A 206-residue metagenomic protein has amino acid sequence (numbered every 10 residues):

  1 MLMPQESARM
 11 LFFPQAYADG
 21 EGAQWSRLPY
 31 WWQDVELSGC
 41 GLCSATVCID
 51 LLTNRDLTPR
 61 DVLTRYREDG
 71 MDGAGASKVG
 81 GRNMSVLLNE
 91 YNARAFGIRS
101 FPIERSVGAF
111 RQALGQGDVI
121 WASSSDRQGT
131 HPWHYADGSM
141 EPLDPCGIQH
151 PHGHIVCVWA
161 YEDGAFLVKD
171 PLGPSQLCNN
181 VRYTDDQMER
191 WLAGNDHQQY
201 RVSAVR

Functional and structural regions predicted by a protein language model:
M1-G81, Q149: Active-site-adjacent structural segments surrounding the nucleophilic cysteine of cysteine proteases and isopeptidases
M3, N89-A95, R190-G194: Short, conserved catalytic or adaptor-binding loops enriched in Gly and charged residues
Q5, R111-V119, Q149-H152, W159-Y161: Extracellular/periplasmic catalytic domains that process cell-envelope and extracellular macromolecules
L37, W133-H150, C157-R206: Noncatalytic regulatory segments and standalone regulatory/sensor domains
G41-I49, P59, L63, E90 (+4 more regions): Extracytoplasmic/secreted envelope proteins and their assembly/folding machinery, especially bacterial periplasmic
V47, D69-M71, V107, D126-T130 (+1 more regions): Solvent-exposed loop/turn segments at secondary-structure junctions within structured extracellular/periplasmic domains
G73-E104, G115: Mid-length scaffold segments of soluble, non-membrane domains
F101-P102, I120-S124, C157, L167-K169: Structural recognition of the beta-strand scaffold that forms the well-ordered cores of secreted hydrolase catalytic
